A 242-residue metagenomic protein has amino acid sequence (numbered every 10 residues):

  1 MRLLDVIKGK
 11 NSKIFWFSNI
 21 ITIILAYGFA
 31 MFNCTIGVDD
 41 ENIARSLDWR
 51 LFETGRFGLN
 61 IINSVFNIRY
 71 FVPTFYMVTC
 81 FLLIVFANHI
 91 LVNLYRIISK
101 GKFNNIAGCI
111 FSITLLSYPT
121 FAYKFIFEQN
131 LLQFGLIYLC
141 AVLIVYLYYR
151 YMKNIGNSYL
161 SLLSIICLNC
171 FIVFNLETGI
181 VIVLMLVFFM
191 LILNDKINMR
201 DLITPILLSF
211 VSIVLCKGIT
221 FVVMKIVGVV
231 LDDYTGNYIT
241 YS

Functional and structural regions predicted by a protein language model:
L25-A26, T204-S242: Membrane-lumen/periplasm interface segments of specific transmembrane helices in polyprenyl phosphate-linked
G28-I43, R50-I62: Extracytoplasmic catalytic/substrate-binding loops of multi-pass membrane glycan-assembly enzymes
R50-L82: Short hydrophobic/aromatic helix or loop-helix immediately within or flanking a transmembrane segment in polytopic
F52, R56, I106-R150, F174-L176: Membrane-interface micro-motifs in multi-pass membrane enzymes
F81-G101, L143-L147: Transmembrane-helix motifs of polytopic, lipid-linked glycan transferases
A141-S161, K196-I197: Membrane-interface transmembrane helices that cradle and orient dolichyl/undecaprenyl
Y159-E177, I182-V187, V211: Membrane-interface alpha helices of multi-pass inner-membrane proteins
I182-V214: Perimembrane helix-loop-helix junctions
